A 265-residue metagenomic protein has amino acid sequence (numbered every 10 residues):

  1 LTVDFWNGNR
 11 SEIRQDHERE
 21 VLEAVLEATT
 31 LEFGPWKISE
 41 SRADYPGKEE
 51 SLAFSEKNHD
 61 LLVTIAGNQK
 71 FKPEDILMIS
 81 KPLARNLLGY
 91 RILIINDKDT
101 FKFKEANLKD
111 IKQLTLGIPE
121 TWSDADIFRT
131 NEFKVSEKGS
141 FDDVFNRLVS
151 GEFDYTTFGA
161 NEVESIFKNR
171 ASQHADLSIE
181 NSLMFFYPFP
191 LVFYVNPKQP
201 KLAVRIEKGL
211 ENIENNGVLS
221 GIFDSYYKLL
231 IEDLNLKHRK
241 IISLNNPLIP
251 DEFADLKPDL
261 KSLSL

Functional and structural regions predicted by a protein language model:
L1-E74, I206: Extracytoplasmic small-molecule ligand-binding "clamshell" domains of the periplasmic binding protein/Venus flytrap
T2-Q15, K104-T121, D154-Y155: Short loop->beta-strand "edge-of-pocket" segments that line small-molecule binding or catalytic clefts across diverse
N7-G8, N86-I92, N96, K168 (+3 more regions): Periplasmic-binding protein-like
L22-I38, K104-D110, E120-S140, F167-H174: Ligand-binding cleft/hinge of the Venus flytrap
S39-D60, T130, D142-E162: Short helices/loops that flank or line small-molecule/ion binding pockets
A53, L62-D75, T156-D176: A ligand-binding cleft/hinge motif common to bilobed small-molecule-binding domains
K81-D126: A conserved helix-loop-strand patch within extracytoplasmic ligand-binding domains of the periplasmic binding
P119-T130, L210-S264: Ligand-binding clefts/hinges and TM-proximal coupling segments of bilobed small-molecule sensing domains
